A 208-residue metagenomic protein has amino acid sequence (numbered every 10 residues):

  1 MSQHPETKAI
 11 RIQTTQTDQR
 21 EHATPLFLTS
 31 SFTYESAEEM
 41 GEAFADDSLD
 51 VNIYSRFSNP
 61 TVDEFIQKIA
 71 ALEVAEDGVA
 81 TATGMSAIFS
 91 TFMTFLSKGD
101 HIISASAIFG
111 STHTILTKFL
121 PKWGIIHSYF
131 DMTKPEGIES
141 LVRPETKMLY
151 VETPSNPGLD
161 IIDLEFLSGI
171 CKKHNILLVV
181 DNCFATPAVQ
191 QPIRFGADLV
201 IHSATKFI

Functional and structural regions predicted by a protein language model:
M1-N59, Q67: N-terminal "arm"/small-domain region of PLP-dependent enzymes with the aminotransferase-like
M1-S2, D50-I53, P60, V74-A75 (+3 more regions): N-terminal start-of-chain detector that recognizes signal peptides and the immediate post-cleavage beginning
M1-S2, R20, D46, L72 (+2 more regions): A generic structural signal for short, solvent-exposed coil/turn residues that cap or connect secondary-structure
Q3, E21, S58-V62, F109 (+2 more regions): Generic structural signal for well-ordered, non-membrane alpha-helical segments in soluble metabolic enzymes
A9-T14, V79-I208: Conserved PLP-enzyme active-site core in the AAT-like
E21-H22, V74, F89, W123: Short, basic and Ser/Thr-rich N-terminal targeting/leader segments
S36-S86, S111-K118: Conserved N-terminal alpha-helix of the aminotransferase class I/II PLP-enzyme fold
